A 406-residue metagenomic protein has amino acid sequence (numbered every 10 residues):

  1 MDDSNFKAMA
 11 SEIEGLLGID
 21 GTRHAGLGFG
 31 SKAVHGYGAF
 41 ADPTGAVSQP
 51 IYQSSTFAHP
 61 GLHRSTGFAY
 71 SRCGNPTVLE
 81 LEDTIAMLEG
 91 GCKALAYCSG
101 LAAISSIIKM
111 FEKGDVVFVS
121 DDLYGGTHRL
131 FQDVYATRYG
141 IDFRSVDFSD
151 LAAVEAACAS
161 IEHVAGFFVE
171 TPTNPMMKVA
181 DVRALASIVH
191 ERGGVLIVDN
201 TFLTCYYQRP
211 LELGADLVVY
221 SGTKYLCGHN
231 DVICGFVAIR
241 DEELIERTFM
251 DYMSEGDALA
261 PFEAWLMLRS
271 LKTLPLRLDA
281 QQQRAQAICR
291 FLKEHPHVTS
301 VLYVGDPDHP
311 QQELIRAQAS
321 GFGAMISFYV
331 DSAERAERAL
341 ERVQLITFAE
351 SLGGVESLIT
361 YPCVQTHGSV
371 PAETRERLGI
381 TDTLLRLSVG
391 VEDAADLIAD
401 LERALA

Functional and structural regions predicted by a protein language model:
M1-L16, D133, S145, A156-S160 (+3 more regions): PLP-dependent enzyme catalytic core of the Aspartate aminotransferase-like
D2-A25, H35-A39, A94-H297, L302 (+1 more regions): Conserved PLP-enzyme active-site core in the AAT-like
D2-N75, L81-T84: N-terminal "arm"/small-domain region of PLP-dependent enzymes with the aminotransferase-like
T56-F57, I239-L244, L271, V330-E334 (+1 more regions): Short loop segments at secondary-structure junctions
T56-S105, K109-M110, G126-Y135: Conserved N-terminal alpha-helix of the aminotransferase class I/II PLP-enzyme fold
E255-G256, V343-G353, A404-A406: A common structural junction motif
M267-L276, G323-D331, R386-G390: Short, well-ordered beta-strand elements within core beta-sheets of diverse protein domains
Q286-E350, V370-E376: Conserved small-domain helix->loop->beta segment predominantly found in fold-type I
